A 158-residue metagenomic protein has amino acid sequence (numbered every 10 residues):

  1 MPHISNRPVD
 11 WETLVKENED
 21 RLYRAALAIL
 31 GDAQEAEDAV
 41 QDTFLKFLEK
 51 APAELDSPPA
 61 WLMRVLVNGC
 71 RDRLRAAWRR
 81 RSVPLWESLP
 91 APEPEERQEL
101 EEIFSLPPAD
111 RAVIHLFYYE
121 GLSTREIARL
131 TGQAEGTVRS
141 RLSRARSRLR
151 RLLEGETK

Functional and structural regions predicted by a protein language model:
M1-E12, P84-E87, P92, R129 (+1 more regions): C-terminal edge and immediately downstream basic/flexible tail or linker adjoining helix-turn-helix-like DNA-binding
M1-R24, Q34-E37, A53, R111: A short, charge-rich alpha-helical start-of-domain segment used by transcription regulators
L14-A33, M63, I103, E154: Amphipathic, Lys/Arg- and hydrophobic-enriched alpha-helical face
R24, D38-L45, E49, D56-N68: Structural recognition of an alpha-helix C-terminal capping motif at a helix-to-coil junction
S57, M63-L85, R144: Arg/Lys-rich amphipathic alpha helix in sigma70-family domain 2
V67, R71, T131-G155: DNA-recognition helix of helix-turn-helix
R80-F104, S123: Internal acidic/polar
V113-F117: A short pre-motif secondary-structure segment
